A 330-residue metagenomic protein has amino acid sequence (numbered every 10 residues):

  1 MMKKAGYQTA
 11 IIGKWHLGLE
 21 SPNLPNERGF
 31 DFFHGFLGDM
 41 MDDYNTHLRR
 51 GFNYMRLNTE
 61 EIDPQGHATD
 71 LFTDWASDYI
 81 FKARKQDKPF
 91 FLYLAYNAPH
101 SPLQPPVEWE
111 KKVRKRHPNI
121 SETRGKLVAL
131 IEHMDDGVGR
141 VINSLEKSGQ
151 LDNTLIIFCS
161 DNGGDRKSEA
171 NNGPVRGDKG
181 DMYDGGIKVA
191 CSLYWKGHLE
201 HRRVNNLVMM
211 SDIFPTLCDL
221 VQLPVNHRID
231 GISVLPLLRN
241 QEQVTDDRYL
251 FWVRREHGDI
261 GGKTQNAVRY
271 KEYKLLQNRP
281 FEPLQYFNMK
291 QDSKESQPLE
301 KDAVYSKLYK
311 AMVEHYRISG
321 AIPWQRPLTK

Functional and structural regions predicted by a protein language model:
M1-Q285, M289, S293-K330: Formylglycine-dependent sulfatase
